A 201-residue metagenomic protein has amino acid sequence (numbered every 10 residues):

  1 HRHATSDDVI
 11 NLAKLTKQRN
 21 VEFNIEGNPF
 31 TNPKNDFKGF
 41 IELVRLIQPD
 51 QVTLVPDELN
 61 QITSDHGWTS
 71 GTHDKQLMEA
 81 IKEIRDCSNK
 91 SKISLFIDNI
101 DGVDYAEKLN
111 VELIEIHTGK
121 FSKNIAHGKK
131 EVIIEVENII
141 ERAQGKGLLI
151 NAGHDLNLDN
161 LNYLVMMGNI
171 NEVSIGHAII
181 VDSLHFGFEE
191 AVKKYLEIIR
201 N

Functional and structural regions predicted by a protein language model:
H1-G27, T72-I93, K129-H154, L158 (+1 more regions): Alpha-helix-loop-beta-strand connector modules within alpha/beta enzyme cores
H1-K14, P56-S70, T118-K130, S183: Glycine-rich, proline-tolerant flexible connector loops at the mouths of alpha/beta enzymes
L12-G71: Glycine/small-residue-rich loop that forms an oxyanion/phosphate-binding "nest" at active or ligand-binding sites
T16-N20, L46-Q51, N89, E107-I114 (+1 more regions): Glycine-enriched alpha-helix->loop->beta-strand junction motifs that scaffold or abut catalytic
E26-N32, D57-L59, F96-I100, G119-F121 (+3 more regions): Active-site beta-loop-alpha junctions enriched in small/polar residues
N32-L46, N99-L109, A152, L156-I170: Catalytic cores of alpha/beta
V52-N60, L113-I125, G168-F188: Glycine-rich phosphate-binding active-site loops on the catalytic face of alpha/beta enzymes
K92-R142: Histidine/lysine/aspartate-rich catalytic loop segments that bind and position anionic ligands
